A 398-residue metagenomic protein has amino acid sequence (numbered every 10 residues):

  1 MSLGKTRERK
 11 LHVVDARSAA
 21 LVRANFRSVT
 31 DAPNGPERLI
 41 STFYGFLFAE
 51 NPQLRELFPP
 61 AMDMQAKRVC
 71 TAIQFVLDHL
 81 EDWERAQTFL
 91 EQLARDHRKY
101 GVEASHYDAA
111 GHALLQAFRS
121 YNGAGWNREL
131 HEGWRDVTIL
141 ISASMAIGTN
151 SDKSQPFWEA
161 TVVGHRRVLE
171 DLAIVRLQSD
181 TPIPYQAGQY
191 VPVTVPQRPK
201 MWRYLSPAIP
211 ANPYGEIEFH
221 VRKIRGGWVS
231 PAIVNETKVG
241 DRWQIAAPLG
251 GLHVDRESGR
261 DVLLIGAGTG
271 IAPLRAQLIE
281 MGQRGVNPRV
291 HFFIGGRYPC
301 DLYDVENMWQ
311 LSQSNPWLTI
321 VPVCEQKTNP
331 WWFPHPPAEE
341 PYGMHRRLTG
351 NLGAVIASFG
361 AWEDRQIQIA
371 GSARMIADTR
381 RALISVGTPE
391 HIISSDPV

Functional and structural regions predicted by a protein language model:
M1-W158: Core of compact, soluble alpha-helical bundle domains
R9, V29, V290-V398: Reductase modules of NAD(P)H-dependent flavoproteins
S154-R242, R260, G296-R297, V323-K327: Ferredoxin-reductase
G188, G270, S372: Short, conserved phosphate/pyrophosphate- and ester-handling motifs at nucleotide-, phospho-/glycolipid
A247-G259: A short, basic/flexible loop-to-alpha-helix module at the beginning of a structural domain
D261-M281: A phosphate-binding catalytic loop at a beta-strand-loop-alpha-helix junction that coordinates phosphoryl groups
Q283-V290: Conserved S-adenosyl-L-methionine
